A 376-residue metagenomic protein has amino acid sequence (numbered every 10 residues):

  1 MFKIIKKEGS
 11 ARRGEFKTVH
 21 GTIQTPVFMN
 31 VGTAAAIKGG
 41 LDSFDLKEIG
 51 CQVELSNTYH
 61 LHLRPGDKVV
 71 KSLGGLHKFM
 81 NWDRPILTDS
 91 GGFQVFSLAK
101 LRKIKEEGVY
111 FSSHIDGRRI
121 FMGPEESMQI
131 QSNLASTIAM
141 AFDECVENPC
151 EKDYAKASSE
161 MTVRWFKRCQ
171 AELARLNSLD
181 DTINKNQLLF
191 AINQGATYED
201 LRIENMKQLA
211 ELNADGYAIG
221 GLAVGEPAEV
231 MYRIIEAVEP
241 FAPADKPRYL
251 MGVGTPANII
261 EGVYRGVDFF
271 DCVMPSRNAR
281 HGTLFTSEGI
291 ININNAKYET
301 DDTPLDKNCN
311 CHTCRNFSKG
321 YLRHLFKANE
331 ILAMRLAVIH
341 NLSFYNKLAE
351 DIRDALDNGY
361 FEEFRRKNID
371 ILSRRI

Functional and structural regions predicted by a protein language model:
M1-E15, I23-G32, G39-G40, D143-P149 (+1 more regions): C-terminal extensions of enzymes
M1-I183, A296-E299: Non-catalytic, usually N-terminal nucleic-acid engagement modules in DNA/RNA processing proteins
G21, E54, D89, Q131 (+5 more regions): Conserved, mostly hydrophobic/aromatic
E126, I130, A157-R168, E204 (+4 more regions): A non-catalytic, amphipathic alpha-helix used as a structural packing/dimerization or gating element in enzyme scaffolds
S136, K167, A171-A174, P240-P243 (+4 more regions): Generic secondary-structure signature for well-ordered alpha-helical cores
N148-E151, K156, G216-L222, I331-M334: Glycine- and acidic
E160-V163, E172, L176, N184 (+1 more regions): Glycine-rich phosphate/ribose-binding loops and adjacent secondary-structure elements that form binding surfaces
E172-T182, K246, I352-F364: Surface-exposed helix-capping loop/turn segments at secondary-structure junctions
